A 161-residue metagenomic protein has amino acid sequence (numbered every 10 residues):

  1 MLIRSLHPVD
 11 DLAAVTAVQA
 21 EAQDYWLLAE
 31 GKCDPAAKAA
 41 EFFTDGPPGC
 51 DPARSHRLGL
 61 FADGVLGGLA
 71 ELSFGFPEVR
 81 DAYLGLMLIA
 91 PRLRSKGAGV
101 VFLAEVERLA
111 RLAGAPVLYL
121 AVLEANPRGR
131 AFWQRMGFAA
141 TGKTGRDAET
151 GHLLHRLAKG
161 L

Functional and structural regions predicted by a protein language model:
L2-R94, L103-E105, L109, A113 (+2 more regions): Acetyl-CoA-dependent GNAT
A82, P116-Y119, L123-R130, Q134-L161: C-terminal "cap" of GNAT-fold acetyltransferases
